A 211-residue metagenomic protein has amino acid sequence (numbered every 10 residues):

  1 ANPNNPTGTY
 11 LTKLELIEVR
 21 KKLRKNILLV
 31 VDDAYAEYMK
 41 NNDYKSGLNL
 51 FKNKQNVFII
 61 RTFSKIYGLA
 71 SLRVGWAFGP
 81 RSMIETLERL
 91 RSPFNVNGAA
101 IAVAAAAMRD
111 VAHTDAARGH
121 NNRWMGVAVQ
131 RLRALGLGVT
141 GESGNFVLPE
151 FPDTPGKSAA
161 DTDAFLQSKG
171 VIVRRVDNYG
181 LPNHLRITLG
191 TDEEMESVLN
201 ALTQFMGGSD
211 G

Functional and structural regions predicted by a protein language model:
A1-N4, L29-D33, G141-S143: Short beta-strands and strand-loop turn motifs
P6-L29, Y35-I66: Active-site pre-lysine segment of PLP-dependent enzymes
L14, K157, F165-K169, R174 (+1 more regions): PLP-dependent enzyme catalytic core of the Aspartate aminotransferase-like
N56-T140: PLP-dependent aminotransferase class I/II
S71, S143, G180-N183: Short acidic/glycine-enriched loop/turn segments that link adjacent beta-strands
P80, R109, P152-D153, G190: Residue-level recognition of strand-loop junctions within catalytic nucleotide-signaling folds
N122, R133-K169, L185, L189: Conserved PLP-binding catalytic core of the aspartate aminotransferase-like
